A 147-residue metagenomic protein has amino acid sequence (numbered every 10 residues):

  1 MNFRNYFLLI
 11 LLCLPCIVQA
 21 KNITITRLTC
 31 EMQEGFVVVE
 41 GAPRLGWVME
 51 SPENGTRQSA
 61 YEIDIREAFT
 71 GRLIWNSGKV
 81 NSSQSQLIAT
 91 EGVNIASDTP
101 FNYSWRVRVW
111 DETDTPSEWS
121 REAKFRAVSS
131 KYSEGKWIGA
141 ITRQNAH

Functional and structural regions predicted by a protein language model:
M1-F7: Bacterial N-terminal signal peptides that target proteins for export
L9-L12, T26: Secretory pathway export signals and precursors
L11-Q19: Hydrophobic h-region of N-terminal signal peptides that target proteins for export in Gram-negative bacteria
K21-N54, R121-K131: Pro/Thr/Ser/Gly-rich low-complexity, intrinsically disordered linker/stalk tracts
R27-G35, W137-A146: Short, solvent-exposed loop/edge segments of extracellular or virion-exposed proteins
T56-N102, E112-W119, G135-T142: Recognizes extended acidic, P/S/T-rich segments that occur within or adjacent to Ig-like beta-sandwich modules
